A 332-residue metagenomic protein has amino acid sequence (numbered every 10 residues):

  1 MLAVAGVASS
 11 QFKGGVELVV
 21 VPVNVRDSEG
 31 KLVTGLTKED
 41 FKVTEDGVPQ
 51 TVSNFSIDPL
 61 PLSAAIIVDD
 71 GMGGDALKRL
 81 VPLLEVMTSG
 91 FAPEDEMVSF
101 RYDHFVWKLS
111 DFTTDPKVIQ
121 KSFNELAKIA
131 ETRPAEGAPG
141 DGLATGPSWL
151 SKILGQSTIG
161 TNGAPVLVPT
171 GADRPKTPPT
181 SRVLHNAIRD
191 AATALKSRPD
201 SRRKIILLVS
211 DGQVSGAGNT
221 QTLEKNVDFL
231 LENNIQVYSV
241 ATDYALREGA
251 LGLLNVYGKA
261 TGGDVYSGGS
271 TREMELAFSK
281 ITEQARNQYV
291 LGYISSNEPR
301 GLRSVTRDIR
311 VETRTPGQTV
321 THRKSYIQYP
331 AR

Functional and structural regions predicted by a protein language model:
M1-A5: Bacterial N-terminal signal peptides
G6-R332: Scaffold/interface architecture of coatomer-like assemblies
